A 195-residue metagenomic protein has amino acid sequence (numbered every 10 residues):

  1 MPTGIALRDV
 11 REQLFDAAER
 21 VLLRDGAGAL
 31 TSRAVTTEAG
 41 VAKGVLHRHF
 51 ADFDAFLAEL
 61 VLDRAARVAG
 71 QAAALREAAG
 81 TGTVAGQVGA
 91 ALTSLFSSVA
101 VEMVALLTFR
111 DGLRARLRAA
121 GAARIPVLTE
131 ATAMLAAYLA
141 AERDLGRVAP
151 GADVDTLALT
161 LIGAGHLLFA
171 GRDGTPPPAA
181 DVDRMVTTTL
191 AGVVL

Functional and structural regions predicted by a protein language model:
M1-D9: N-terminal intrinsically disordered/low-complexity leader segments
V10-E19, V35, L60-R64, V68 (+1 more regions): Generic hydrophobic, amphipathic alpha-helix propensity
Q13, V21-A55, E59: Helix-turn-helix
F50, T108-L117: Short helix-capping/turn signature of helix-turn-helix
E59, A72-E102, L157-A158: Hydrophobic alpha-helical connector segments
A69, S98-L106, R116-L145, V154-L159: Amphipathic alpha-helical packing segments from all-alpha helical-bundle domains
A90, S97, T129-L145, T160 (+2 more regions): C-terminal peripheral helix-coil segments that are non-catalytic and often amphipathic
V148-A149: Conserved hydrophobic residue
